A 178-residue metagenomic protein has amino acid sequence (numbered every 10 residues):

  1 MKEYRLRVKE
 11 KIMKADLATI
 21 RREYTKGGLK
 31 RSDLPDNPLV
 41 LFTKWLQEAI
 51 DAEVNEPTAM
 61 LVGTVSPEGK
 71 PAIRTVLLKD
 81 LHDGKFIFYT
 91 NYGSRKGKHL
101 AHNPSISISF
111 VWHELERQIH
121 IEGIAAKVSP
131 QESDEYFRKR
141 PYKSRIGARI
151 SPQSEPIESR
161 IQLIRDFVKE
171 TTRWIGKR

Functional and structural regions predicted by a protein language model:
K9-R178: Binding-site signature for planar aromatic cofactors or substrates
